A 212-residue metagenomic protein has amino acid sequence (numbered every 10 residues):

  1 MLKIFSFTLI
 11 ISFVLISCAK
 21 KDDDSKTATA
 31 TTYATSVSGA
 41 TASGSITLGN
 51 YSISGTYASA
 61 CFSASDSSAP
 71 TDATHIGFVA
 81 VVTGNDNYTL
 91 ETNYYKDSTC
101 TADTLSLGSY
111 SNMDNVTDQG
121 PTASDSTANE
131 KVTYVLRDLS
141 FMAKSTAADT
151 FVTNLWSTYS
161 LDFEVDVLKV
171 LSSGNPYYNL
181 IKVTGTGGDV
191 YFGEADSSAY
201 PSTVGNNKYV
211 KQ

Functional and structural regions predicted by a protein language model:
M1-I16: Sec-dependent bacterial lipoprotein signal peptides
L15-G49: Bacterial Sec-dependent N-terminal signal peptides
I46-V81: Mature extracellular/luminal domains of secreted and GPI-anchored eukaryotic proteins, especially small
S63-S68, N87-T186, V204: Contiguous, well-ordered beta-strand patches that form the walls/edges of small beta-barrel/beta-sandwich domains
D189-V204: Short, exposed beta-strand-loop hairpins at the edges of beta-sheets in extracellular/periplasmic proteins
V210-Q212: Short, solvent-exposed mixed-charge patches
